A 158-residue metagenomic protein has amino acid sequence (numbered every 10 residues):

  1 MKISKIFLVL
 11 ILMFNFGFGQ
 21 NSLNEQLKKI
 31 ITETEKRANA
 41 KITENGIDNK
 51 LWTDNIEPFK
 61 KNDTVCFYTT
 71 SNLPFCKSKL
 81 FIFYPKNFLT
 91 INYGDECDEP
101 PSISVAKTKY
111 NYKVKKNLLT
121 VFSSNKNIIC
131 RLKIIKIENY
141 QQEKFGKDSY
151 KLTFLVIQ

Functional and structural regions predicted by a protein language model:
M1-K29: Bacterial Sec-dependent N-terminal signal peptides
Q20-Y84, I91-K107, K113-Q158: Lipid interaction determinants
